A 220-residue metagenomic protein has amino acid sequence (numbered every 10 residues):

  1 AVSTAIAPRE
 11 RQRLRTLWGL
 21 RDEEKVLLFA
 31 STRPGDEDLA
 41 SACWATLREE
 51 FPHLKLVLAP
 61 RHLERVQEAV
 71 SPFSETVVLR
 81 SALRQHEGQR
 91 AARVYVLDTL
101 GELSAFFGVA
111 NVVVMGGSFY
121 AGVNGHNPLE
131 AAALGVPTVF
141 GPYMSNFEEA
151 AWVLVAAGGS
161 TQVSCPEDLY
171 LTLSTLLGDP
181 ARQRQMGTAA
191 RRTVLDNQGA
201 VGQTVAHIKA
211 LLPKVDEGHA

Functional and structural regions predicted by a protein language model:
A1-A220: Nucleotide-activated sugar donor-binding and catalytic core shared by glycosyltransferases and related lipid-linked
